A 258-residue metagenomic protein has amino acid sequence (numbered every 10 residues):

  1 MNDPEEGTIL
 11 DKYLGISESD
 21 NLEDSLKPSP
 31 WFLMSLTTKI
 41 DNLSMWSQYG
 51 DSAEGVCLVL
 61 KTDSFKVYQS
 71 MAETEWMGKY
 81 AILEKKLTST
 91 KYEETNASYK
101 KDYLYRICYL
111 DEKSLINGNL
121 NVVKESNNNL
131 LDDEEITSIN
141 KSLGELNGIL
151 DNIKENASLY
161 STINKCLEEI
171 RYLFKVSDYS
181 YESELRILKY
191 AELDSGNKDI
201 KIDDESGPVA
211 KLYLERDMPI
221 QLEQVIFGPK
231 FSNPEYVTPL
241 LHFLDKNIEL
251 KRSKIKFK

Functional and structural regions predicted by a protein language model:
M1-K258: Partner-binding and oligomerization surfaces adjacent to conserved cores of proteins that assemble macromolecular
